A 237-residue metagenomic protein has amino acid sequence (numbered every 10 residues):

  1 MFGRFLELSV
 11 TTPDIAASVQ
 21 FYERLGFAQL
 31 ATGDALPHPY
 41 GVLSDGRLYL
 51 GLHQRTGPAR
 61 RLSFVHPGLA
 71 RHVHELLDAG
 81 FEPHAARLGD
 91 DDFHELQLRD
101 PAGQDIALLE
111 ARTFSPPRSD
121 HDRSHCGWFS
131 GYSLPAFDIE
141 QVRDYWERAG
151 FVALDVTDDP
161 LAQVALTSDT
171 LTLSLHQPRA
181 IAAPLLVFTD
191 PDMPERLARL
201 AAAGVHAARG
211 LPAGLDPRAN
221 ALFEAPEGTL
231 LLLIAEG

Functional and structural regions predicted by a protein language model:
M1-A16, R60-L62, L109-D144, A149-D155 (+2 more regions): N-terminal beta-strand motif that seeds the catalytic metal site of vicinal oxygen chelate
M1-F2, S9-Y49, S133-L171: Core segments of cupin and vicinal oxygen chelate
R4-P13, V42, R55-A79, H94-R99 (+4 more regions): Vicinal oxygen chelate
F21, L30-T32, P37-V42, G46 (+3 more regions): Acidic (E/D-rich), amphipathic helical modules within compact regulatory domains
D34-A35, T56, L88-D90, P178-A180 (+1 more regions): A short beta-turn/loop motif at secondary-structure boundaries
L50-H53, L173-L175: A short acidic-to-branched-hydrophobic micro-motif
D78-L134, L154-P160, A165-T167, T172-S174 (+1 more regions): Vicinal oxygen chelate
